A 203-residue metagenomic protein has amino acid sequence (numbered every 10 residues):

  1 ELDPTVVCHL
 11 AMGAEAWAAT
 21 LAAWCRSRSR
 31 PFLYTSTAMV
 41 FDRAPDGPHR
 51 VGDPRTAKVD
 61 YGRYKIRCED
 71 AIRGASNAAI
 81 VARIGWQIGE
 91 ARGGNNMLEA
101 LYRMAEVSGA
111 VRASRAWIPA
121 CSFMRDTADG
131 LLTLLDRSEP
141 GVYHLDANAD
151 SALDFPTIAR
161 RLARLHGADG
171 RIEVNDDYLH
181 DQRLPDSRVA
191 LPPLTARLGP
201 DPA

Functional and structural regions predicted by a protein language model:
E1-Y34: NAD(P)-cofactor binding segment of oxidoreductase domains
V40-A82, I88-G89: Catalytic helix-loop patch of NAD(P)-dependent Rossmann-fold dehydrogenases
D53, A57-Y64, G94, A116 (+1 more regions): The catalytic Tyr-centered alpha-helix of NAD(P)H-dependent dehydrogenases
R73-P119, D126, L132: NAD(P)-dependent short-chain dehydrogenase/reductase
A128-G130, D136-D181: Mid/C-terminal beta-alpha module of Rossmann-like enzyme folds, strongest in SDR-family dehydrogenases/epimerases
L165-A203: C-terminal amphipathic/interface module of NAD(P)-dependent oxidoreductases and related NAD-binding regulators
